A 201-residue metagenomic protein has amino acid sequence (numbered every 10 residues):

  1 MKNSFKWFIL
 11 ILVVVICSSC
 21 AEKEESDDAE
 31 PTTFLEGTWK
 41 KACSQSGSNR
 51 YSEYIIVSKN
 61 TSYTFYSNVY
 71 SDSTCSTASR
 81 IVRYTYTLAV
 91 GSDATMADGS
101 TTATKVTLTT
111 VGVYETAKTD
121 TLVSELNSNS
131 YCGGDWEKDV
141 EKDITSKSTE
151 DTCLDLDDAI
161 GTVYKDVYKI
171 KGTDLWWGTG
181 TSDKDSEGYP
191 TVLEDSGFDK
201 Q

Functional and structural regions predicted by a protein language model:
M1-F8: Bacterial N-terminal signal peptides that target proteins for export
F5, S19-C20, D27, K59 (+1 more regions): Compositionally biased regions
L10, V14-W39, Q201: Bacterial Sec-dependent N-terminal signal peptides
E25-S26, T32, I55-I56, S79-V82: N-terminal pre-domain and mature-chain start segments
F34-E36, Y54-T64, V167-W176: Short, solvent-exposed coil/turn segments at beta-strand boundaries
W39-V57: N-terminal domain-start interaction segment
S44-N49, S67-G172, T179-E194: Contiguous, well-ordered beta-strand patches that form the walls/edges of small beta-barrel/beta-sandwich domains
